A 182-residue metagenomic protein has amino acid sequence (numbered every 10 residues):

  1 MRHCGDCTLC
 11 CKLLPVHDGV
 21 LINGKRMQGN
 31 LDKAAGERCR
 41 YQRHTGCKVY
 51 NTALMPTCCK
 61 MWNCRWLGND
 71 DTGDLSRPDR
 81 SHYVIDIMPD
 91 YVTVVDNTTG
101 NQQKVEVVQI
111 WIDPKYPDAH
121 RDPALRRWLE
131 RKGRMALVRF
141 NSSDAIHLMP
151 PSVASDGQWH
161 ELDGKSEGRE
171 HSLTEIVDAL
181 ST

Functional and structural regions predicted by a protein language model:
M1-T182: Short loop/turn segments that flank or connect secondary-structure elements
